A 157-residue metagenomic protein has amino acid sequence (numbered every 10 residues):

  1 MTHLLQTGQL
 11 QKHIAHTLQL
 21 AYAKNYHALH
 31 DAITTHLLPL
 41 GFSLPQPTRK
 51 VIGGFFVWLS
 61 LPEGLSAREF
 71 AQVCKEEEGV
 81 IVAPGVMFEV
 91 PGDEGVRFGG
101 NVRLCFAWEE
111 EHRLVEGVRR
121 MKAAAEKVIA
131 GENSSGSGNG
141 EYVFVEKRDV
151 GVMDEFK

Functional and structural regions predicted by a protein language model:
M1-K157: PLP-dependent class I/II
